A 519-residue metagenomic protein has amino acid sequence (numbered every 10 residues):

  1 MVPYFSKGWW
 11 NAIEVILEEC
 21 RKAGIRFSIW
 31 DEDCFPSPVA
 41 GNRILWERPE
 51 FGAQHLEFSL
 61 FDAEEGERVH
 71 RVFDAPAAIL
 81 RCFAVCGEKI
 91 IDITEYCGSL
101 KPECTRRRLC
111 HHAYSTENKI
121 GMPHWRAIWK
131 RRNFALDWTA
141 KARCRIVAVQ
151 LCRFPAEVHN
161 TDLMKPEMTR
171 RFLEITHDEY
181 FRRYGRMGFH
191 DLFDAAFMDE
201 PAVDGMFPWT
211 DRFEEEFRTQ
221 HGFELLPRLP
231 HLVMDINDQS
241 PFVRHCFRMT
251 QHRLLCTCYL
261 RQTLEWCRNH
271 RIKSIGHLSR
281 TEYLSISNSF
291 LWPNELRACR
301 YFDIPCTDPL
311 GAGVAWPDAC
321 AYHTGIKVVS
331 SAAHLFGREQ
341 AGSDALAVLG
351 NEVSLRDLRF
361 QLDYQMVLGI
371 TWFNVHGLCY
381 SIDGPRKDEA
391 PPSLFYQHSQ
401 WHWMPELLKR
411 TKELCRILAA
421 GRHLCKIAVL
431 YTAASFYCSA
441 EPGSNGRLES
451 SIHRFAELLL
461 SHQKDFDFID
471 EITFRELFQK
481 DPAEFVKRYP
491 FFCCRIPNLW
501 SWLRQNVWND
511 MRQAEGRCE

Functional and structural regions predicted by a protein language model:
M1-I128, A148-R170, E174, R186: Acidic/aromatic-lined carbohydrate-recognition and catalytic surfaces of CAZymes acting on diverse glycans
P3-N42, E50-V69, R182-L192, A202-E519: Carbohydrate-binding surfaces of carbohydrate-active enzymes
H70-A77, L136-R143, F492-C493, C518: Short, surface-exposed loop and linker segments with low hydrophobicity and enrichment for Pro/Ser/Thr
L80-R81, V85-R153, L418-L424, L430-E476: Active-site cores of enzymes that catalyze phosphoryl transfer or operate on phosphate-rich substrates
K165-T176, A321-Y322, W403-L407: Phosphate/oxyanion-binding active-site loops and adjacent basic polyanion-contact surfaces
E179: A Trp-anchored, charged/polar loop motif used as the substrate-binding/catalytic surface of acyl/ester-handling
D199: Alpha/beta-hydrolase-fold catalytic nucleophile elbow
